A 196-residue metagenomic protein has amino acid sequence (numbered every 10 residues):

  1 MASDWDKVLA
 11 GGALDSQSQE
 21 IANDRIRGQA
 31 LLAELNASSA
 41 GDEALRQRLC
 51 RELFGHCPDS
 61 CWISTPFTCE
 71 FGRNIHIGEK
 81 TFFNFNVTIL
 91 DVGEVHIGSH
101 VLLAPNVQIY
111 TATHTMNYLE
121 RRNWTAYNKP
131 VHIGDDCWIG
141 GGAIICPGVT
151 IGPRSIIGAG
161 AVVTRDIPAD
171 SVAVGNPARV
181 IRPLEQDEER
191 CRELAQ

Functional and structural regions predicted by a protein language model:
M1-S60, A178-R182, Q186-Q196: Terminal amphipathic alpha-helical/low-complexity segments used for targeting or macromolecular assembly
E34-A37, R165-D170: Short arginine-rich
W62, W138, I156, V172-V174: Short-chain dehydrogenase/reductase
F67-I77, F82-T150, N176-A195: Flexible, glycine/small-residue-enriched loop-and-beta-strand segment within the central core of proteins
Y110, T164, V172-V174: Structural detector of well-ordered beta-strand residues that form the stable sheet scaffold of enzyme domains
V149-G152, I167: Extended beta-solenoid/beta-helix repeat architectures
G160-A161, D166-P168, A178, L184-E185: Short glycine-rich donor-binding/catalytic loop of glycosyltransferases that coordinates the nucleotide-sugar
